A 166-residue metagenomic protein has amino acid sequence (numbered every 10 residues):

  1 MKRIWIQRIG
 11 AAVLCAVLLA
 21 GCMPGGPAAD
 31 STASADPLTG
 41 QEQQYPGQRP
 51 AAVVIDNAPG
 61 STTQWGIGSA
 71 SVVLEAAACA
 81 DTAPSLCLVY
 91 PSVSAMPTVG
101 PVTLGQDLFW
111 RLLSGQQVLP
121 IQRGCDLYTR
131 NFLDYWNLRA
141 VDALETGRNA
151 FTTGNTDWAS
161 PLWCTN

Functional and structural regions predicted by a protein language model:
K2-V13: Bacterial N-terminal signal peptides that target proteins for export
L18-G21: C-terminal motif of bacterial Sec signal peptides marking the signal peptidase cleavage site
M23-G26: Bacterial signal peptide processing site
A29-L74, C79-N166: A surface/extracellular/periplasmic glyco- and lipid-processing/surface-interacting theme
